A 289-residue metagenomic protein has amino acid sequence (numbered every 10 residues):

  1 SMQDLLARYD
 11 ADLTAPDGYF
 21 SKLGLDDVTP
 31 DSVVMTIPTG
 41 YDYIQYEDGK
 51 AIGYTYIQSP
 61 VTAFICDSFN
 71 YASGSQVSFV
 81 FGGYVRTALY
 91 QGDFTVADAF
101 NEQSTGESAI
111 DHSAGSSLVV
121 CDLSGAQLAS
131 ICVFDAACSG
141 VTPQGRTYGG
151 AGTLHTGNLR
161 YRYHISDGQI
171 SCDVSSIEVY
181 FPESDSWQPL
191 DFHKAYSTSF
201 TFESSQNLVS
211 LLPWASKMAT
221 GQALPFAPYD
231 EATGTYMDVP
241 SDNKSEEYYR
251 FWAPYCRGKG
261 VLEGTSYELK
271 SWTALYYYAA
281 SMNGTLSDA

Functional and structural regions predicted by a protein language model:
S1-A289: Catalytic centers of hydrolytic enzymes
